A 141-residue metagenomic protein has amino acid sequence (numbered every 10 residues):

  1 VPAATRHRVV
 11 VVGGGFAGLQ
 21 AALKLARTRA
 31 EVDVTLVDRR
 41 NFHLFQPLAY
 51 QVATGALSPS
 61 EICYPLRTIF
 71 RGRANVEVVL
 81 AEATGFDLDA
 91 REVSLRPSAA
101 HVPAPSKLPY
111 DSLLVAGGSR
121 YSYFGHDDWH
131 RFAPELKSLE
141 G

Functional and structural regions predicted by a protein language model:
V1-L80, T84-G85: Beta1-alpha1 glycine-rich phosphate/pyrophosphate-binding loop at the start of Rossmann-like nucleotide-binding domains
V1-R8, V76-G141: FAD-binding core/adjacent interface of flavoenzyme oxidoreductases
